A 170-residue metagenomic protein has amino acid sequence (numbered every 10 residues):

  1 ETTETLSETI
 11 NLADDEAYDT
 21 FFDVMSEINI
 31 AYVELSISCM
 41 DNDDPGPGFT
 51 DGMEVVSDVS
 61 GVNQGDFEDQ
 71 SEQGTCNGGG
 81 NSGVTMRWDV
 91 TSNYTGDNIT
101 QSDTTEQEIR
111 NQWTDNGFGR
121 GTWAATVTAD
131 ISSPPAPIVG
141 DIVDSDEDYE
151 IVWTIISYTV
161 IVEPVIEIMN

Functional and structural regions predicted by a protein language model:
E1-V24, Y158-N170: Non-catalytic extracellular/lumenal accessory regions of secreted precursors
T2-E4, L12-D14, V24-A31, F49 (+2 more regions): Solvent-exposed loop and beta-edge segments used for protein-protein assembly and interaction
E8-A13, A31, N98-T104: Short linear motifs at secondary-structure transitions and domain/linker junctions
N11-S92, A129: Acidic, Ser/Thr/Pro-rich low-complexity intrinsically disordered segments
T20-V24, P47-F49, Q101-W113, P135-S145: Low-complexity, polar-biased intrinsically disordered regions enriched in Pro/Ser/Thr/Gly
Q70-R120, P134-P135: Extended, solvent-exposed segments with strong compositional bias
T114-N170: C-terminal edge strands of extracellular/lumenal beta-sandwich accessory domains
